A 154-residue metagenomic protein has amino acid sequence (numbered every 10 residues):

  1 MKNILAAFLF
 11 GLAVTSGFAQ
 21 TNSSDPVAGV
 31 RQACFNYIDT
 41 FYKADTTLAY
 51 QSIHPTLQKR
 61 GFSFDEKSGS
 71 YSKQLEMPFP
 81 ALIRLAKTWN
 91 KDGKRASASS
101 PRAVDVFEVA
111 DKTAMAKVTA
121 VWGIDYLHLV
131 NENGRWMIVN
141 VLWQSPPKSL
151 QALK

Functional and structural regions predicted by a protein language model:
M1-S23: Bacterial Sec-dependent N-terminal signal peptides
F18-T47, Q51, P55: Short, low-complexity N-terminal intrinsically disordered segments enriched in polar/charged residues
S52-I53, Q58-K67, S149: Outer-membrane beta-barrel domain signature
P55, D111-K112, G134-R135: Beta-strand-connecting loop/turn residues
Q58, F62-S63, S70-W122: Surface-exposed, charged secondary-structure patches
M115, I124-L150: Short beta-strand edge/turn micro-motifs at domain boundaries
L153-K154: Short, solvent-exposed mixed-charge patches
